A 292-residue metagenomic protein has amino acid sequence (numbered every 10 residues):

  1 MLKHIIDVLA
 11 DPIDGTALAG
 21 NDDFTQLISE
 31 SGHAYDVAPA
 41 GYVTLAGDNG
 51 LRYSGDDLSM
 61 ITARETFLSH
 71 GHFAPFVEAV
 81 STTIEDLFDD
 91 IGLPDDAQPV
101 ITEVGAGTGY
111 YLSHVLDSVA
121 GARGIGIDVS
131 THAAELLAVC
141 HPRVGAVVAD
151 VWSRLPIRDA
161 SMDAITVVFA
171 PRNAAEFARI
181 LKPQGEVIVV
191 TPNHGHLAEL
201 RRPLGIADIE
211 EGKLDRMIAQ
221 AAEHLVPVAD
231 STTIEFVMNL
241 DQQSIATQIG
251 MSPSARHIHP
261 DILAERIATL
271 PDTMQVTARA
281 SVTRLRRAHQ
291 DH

Functional and structural regions predicted by a protein language model:
M1-S54: N-terminal auxiliary segments of SAM/dcSAM-dependent transferases
I6-D7, T232-H292: Conserved Class I S-adenosyl-L-methionine
G50-A79, T83: Class I SAM-dependent methyltransferase Rossmann-like catalytic core, especially the SAM/SAH-binding loop
T108-A120: Conserved SAM-binding loop of SAM-dependent methyltransferases across substrates and taxa, primarily the Class I
D128-H132: Conserved SAM/SAH-binding beta-strand->alpha-helix loop
W152-A164: A short acidic, Gly/Pro-enriched loop at the edge of an enzyme's catalytic core that lines a small-molecule cofactor
A174-I188: A short glycine-rich, Lys/Arg-flanked "PGG" loop and its adjoining helix->strand segment in the class I
E186-R216: Conserved class I S-adenosyl-L-methionine
